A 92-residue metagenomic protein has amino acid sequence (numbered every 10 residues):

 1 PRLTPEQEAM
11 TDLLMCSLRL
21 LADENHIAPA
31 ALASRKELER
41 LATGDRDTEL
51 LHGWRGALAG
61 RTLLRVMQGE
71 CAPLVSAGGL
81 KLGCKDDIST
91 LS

Functional and structural regions predicted by a protein language model:
P1-S92: Accessory DNA-binding and partner-docking regions appended to nucleic-acid-acting proteins, especially the terminal
